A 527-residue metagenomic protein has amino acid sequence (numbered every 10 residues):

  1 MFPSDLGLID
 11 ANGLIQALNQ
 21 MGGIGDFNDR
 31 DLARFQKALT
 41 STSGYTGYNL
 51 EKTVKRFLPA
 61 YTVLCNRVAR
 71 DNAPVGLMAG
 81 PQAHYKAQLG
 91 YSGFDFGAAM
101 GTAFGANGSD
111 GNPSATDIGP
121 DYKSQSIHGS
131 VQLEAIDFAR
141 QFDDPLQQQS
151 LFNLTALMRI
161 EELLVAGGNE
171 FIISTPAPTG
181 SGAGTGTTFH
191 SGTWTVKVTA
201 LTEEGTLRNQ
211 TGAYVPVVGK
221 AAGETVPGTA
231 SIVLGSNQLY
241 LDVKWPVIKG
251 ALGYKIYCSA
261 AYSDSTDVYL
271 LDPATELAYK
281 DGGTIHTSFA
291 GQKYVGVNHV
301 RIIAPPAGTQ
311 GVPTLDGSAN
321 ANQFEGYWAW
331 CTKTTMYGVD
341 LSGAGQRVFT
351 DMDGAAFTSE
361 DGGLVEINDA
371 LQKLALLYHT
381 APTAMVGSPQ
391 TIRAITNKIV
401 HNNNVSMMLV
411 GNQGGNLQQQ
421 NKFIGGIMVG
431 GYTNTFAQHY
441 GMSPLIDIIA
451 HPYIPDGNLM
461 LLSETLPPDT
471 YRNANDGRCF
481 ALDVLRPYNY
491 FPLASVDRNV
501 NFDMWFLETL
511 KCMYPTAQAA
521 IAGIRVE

Functional and structural regions predicted by a protein language model:
F2-T42, G47-E51, K55, I136-D137 (+3 more regions): Sequence/fold signature of self-assembling virion shell proteins
K37-H128: Assembly/oligomerization interface modules of large self-assembling protein complexes
D95-T116, G205-A221, S263-Y279, M407-L417 (+1 more regions): Acidic Ser/Thr/Pro-rich low-complexity disordered segments that often serve as glycosylated linkers/stalks around
L146-Q149, L157: Stable alpha-helical elements in mature extracytoplasmic
L151, T155, D369-Q372: Solvent-exposed, polar/charged alpha-helical surfaces in well-ordered, non-transmembrane soluble domains, broadly
L154-E162, A166: Sec-exported extracytoplasmic/periplasmic mature domains
G167-M336: Disordered, low-complexity "stalk" and linker segments at domain junctions of extracellular and cell-surface proteins
G168, H379, T383-A384: Extended amphipathic alpha-helical segments with heptad-repeat/coiled-coil character used for oligomerization, fusion
